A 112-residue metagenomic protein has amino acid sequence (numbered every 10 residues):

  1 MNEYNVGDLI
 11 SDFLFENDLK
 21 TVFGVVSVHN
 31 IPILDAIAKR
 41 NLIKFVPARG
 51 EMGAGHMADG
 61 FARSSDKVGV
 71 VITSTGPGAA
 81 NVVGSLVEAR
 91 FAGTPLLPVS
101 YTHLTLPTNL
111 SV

Functional and structural regions predicted by a protein language model:
M1-S74, G78: Thiamine diphosphate
A58, S85, T102: Aromatic/hydrophobic pocket-lining residues that form π-stacking "cages" and hydrophobic walls in ligand
S74, V83-V87: Active-site-proximal alpha-helical scaffold in enzymes
A89-S100: Hydrophobic or amphipathic alpha-helical targeting/insertion segments
T102-T108: Conserved small/polar residues in nucleotide/adenosyl-binding loops
